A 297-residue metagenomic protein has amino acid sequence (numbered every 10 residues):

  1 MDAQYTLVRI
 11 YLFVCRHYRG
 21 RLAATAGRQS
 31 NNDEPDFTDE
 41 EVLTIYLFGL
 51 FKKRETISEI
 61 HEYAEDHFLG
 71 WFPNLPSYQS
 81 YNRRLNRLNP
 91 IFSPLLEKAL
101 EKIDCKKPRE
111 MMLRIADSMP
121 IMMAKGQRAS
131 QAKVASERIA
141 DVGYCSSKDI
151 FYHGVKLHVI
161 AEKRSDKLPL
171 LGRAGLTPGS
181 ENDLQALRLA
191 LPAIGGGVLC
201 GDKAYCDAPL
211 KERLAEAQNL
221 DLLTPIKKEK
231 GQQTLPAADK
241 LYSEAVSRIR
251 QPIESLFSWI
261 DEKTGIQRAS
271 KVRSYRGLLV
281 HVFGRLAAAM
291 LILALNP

Functional and structural regions predicted by a protein language model:
M1-P297: Short alpha-helical elements
